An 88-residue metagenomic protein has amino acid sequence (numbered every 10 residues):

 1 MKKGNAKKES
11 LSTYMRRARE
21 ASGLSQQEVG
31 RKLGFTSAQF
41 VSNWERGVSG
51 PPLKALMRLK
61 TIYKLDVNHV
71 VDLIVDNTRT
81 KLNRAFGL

Functional and structural regions predicted by a protein language model:
M1-A21: A short, Lys/Arg-rich alpha-helix, primarily the initiator
T13, G23-L24, T36, P51-K54: Residue-level signal for the short linker/turn that defines the boundary of a DNA-recognition helix
R16, Q27, M57: Residues within the helices of the helix-turn-helix
R19, G30, K60: The alpha-helix within a helix-turn-helix
G23-N43: Short alpha-helical DNA-recognition segment
G47-T61: Short, basic-rich loop-to-helix N-cap that marks the start of a DNA-contacting helix
T61, N68-L88: Short, charged recognition helix plus adjacent turn of helix-turn-helix-like nucleic-acid-binding domains
